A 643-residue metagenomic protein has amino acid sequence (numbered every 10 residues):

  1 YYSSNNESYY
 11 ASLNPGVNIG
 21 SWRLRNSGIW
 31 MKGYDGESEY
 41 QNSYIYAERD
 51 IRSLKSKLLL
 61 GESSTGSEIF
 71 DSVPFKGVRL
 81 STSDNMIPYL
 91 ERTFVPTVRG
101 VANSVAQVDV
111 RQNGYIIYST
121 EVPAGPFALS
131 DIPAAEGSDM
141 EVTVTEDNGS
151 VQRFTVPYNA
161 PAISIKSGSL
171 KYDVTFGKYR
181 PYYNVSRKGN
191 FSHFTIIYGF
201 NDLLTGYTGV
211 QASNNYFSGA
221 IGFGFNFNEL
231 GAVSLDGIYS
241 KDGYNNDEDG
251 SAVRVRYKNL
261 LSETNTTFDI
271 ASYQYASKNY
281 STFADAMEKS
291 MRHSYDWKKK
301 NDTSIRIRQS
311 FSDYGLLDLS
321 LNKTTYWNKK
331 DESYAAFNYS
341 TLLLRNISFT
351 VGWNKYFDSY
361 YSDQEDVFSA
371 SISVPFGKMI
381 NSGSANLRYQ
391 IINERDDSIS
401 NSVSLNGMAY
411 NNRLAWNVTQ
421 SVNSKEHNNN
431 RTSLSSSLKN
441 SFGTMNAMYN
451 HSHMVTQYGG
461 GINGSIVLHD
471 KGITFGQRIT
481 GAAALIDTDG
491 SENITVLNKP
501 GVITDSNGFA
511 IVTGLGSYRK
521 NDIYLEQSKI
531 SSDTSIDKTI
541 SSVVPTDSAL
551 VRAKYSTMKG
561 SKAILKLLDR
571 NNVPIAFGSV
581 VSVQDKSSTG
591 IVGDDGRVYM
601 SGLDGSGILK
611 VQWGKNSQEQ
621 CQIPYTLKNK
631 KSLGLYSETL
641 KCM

Functional and structural regions predicted by a protein language model:
Y1-A11, V17-N26, S164-N184, L204-G206 (+3 more regions): Transmembrane beta-strand segments of Gram-negative outer membrane beta-barrel proteins
S4-G168, G224-N228, D236-R292, H427-D522 (+3 more regions): Outer-membrane beta-barrel channel domains
Y9-G20, Y40-L54, K188-D202, T208-A212 (+11 more regions): Feature captures outer-membrane beta-barrel proteins of Gram-negative bacteria and organelles
V144, V611-W613: Conserved structural position at the C-terminal beta-strand of extracellular beta-sandwich adhesion modules
A160-K166, G476, T539-K559, P624-M643: Extracellular beta-sheet/turn segments enriched in Thr/Pro/Gly and aliphatic residues
S167-I196, Y555-S582, S637-M643: Compositionally biased low-complexity segments at domain edges in trafficked proteins and select soluble regulators
G490-P500, N571-D585: Short, ordered, surface-exposed loop/turn motifs in non-cytosolic proteins
G501-F509, K586-R597: Short, acidic Ser/Thr/Gly-rich low-complexity loop/linker segments typical of extracellular and cell-surface proteins
